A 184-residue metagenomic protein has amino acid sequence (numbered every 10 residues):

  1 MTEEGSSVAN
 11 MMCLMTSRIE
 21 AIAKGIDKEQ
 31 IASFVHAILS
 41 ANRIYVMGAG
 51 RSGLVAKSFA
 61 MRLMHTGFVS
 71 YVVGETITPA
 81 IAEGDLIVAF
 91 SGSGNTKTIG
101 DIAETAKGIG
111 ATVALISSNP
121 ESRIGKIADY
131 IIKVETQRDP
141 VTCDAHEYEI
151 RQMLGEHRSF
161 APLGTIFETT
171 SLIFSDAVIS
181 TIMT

Functional and structural regions predicted by a protein language model:
M1-K24: Generic N-terminal amphipathic, Lys/Arg-enriched alpha-helix
A23-S40: A short, well-structured juxtamembrane/interface segment
Y45-A49, V55-T169: Glycine-rich phosphate-binding loops that contact phosphosugars or nucleotide phosphates
R62, T181-T184: Active-site catalytic microenvironments for nucleophilic, acid-base chemistry
L163-A177, T181-I182: An accessory alpha-helical subdomain
